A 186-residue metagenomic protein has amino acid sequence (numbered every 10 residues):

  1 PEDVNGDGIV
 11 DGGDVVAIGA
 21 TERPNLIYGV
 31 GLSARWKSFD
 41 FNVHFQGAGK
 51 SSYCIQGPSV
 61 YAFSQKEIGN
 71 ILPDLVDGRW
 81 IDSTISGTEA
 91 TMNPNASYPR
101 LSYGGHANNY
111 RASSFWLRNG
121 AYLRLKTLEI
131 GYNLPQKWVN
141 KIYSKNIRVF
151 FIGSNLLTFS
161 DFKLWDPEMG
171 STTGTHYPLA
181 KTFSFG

Functional and structural regions predicted by a protein language model:
D3, D7, D11: Acidic carboxylate motifs that coordinate Ca2+ or other divalent cations, activating on Asp/Glu
T21-Q56: Glycine-rich, aromatic-lined ligand/substrate-binding cores of catalytic and carbohydrate-binding domains
P24-Y28, A121-K126, L179-F183: Residues that define the transmembrane beta-barrel architecture of outer-membrane proteins
W36-S38, G47-S51, T127, L134 (+1 more regions): Transmembrane beta-strands of outer-membrane beta-barrel pores
S38-N42, K137-W138, F183: Repeated loop/turn-to-beta-strand initiation elements of outer-membrane beta-barrel proteins
V43, V149-F151: Membrane-embedded beta-strand positions of outer-membrane beta-barrel proteins
A48-R148: Extracytoplasmic gating/loop element in the C-terminal half of outer-membrane beta-barrel translocons and assembly
Q65-I68, T84-S86, Y110, T158-G186: C-terminal beta-signal and terminal closure region of outer-membrane beta-barrel proteins
